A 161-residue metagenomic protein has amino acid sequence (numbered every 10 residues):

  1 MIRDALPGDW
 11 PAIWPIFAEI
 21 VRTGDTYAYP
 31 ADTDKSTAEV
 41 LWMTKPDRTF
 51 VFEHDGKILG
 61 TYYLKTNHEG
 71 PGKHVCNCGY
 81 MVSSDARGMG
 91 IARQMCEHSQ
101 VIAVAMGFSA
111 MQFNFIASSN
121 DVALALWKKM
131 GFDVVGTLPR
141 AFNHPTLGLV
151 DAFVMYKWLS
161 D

Functional and structural regions predicted by a protein language model:
M1-I13: A short beta-loop-alpha structural element at the N-terminal edge of CoA-dependent acyl/N-acetyltransferase catalytic
P7, T26, P30-D85, C96-H98 (+2 more regions): Acetyl-CoA-dependent GNAT
W14-A31: Helix-loop element at the rim of GNAT/NAT acetyltransferase active sites that forms part of the acceptor-substrate
D47, V150-V154: Short hydrophobic/aromatic beta-strand or adjacent loop that forms the aromatic wall/cage of a ligand/substrate-binding
C96, N120-A123, R140-P145: Short glycine/proline-centered loop/turn elements that form peptide/ligand docking sites
A103-I116, A125: Conserved GNAT acetyl-CoA-binding A-motif
Q112-I116, K128-G148: Conserved catalytic-core motifs of GNAT/GCN5-like acyltransferases
